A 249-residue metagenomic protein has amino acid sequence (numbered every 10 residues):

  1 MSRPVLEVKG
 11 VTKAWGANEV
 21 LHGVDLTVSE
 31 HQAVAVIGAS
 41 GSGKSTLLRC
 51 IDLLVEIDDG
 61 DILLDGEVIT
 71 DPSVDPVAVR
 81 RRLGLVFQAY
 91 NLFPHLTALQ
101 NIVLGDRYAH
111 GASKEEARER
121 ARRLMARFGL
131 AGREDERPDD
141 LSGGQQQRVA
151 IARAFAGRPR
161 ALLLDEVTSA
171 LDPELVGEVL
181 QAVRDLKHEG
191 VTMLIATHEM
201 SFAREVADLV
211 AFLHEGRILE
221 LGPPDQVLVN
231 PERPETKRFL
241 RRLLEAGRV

Functional and structural regions predicted by a protein language model:
I37-A39: The feature captures the beta-strand-to-loop junction immediately N-terminal to the Walker
D52: Helix-to-loop junction immediately C-terminal to a conserved catalytic motif
I69-G84, K114-E115, H188, V227-P231: ABC ATPase NBD coupling module
R137-L141, Q145: Conserved ABC ATPase signature
A156-R160: A short, proline-enriched helix->beta-strand linker immediately N-terminal to the Walker B motif in ABC-type P-loop
L162-D165: Catalytic Walker B motif of ABC-type/P-loop ATPase nucleotide-binding domains
